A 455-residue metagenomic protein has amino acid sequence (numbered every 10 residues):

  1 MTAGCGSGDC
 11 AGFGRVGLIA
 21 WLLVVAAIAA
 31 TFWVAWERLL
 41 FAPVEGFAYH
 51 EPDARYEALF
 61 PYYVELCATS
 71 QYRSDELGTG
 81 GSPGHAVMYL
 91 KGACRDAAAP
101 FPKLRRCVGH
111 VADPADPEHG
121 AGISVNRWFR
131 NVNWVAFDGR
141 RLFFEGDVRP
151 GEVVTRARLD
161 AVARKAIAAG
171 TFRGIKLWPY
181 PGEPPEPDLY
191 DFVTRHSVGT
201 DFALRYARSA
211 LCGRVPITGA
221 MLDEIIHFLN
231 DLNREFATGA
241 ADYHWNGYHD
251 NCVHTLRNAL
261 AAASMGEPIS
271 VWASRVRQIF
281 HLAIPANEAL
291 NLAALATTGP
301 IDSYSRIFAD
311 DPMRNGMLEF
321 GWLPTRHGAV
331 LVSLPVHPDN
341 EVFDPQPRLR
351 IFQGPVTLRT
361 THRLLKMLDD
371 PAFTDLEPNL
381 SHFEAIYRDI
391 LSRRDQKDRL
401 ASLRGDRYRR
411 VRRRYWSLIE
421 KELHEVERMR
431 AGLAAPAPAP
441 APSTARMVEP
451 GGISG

Functional and structural regions predicted by a protein language model:
D9-A27: N-terminal Sec-pathway targeting helices
T31-D53, R173-G455: Activation targets extended, charge/polar-rich intrinsically disordered C-terminal tails
W36-A161: Intrinsically disordered, low-complexity N-terminal segments that are enriched in acidic
G80, A115-G174, P185, Y190-T194 (+2 more regions): Soluble extramembrane regions of membrane proteins in the secretory/endomembrane system
